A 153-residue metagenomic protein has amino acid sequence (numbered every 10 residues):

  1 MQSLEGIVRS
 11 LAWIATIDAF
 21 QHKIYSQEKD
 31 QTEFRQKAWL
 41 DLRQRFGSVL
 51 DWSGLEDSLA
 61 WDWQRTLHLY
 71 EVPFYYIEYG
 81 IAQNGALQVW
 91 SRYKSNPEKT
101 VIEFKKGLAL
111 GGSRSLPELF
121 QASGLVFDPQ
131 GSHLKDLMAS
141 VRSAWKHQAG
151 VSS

Functional and structural regions predicted by a protein language model:
M1-S3: Conserved active-site neighborhood of enzyme catalytic/cofactor-binding cores
I14, D18, H22-S153: C-terminal, non-catalytic "cap/extension" segments appended to globular domains
